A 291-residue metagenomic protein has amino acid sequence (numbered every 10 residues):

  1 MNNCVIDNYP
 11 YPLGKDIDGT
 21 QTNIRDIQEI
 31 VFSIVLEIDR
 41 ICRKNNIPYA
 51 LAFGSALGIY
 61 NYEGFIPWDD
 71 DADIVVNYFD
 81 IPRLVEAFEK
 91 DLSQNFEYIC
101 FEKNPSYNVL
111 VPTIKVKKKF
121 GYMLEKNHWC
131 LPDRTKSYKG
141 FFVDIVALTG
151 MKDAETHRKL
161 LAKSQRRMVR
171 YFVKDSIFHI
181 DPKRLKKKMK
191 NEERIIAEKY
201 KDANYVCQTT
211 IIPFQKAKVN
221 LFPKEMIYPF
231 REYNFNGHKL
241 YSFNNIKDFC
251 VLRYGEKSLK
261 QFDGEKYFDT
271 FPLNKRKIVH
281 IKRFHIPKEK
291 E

Functional and structural regions predicted by a protein language model:
N2-D7: Conserved oxyanion/phosphate-binding beta-strand-loop segments in alpha/beta enzyme cores
Y9-Y11, K15, G19-N45, F88-K152 (+2 more regions): Conserved catalytic core of two-metal-ion nucleotidyltransferases
D39-A72, V76, I81-P82: Active-site nucleotide-donor binding segment shared across nucleotidyl transfer reactions
I66-D70, V75-V76, I81-N95, I99 (+1 more regions): Long, hydrophobic, well-ordered secondary-structure blocks that form the structural core and pocket-lining surfaces
A154-L161: A short secondary-structure junction signal
K163-R166: N-terminal leader/propeptide and maturation segments of large enzyme subunits in energy/redox metabolism and hydrolases
